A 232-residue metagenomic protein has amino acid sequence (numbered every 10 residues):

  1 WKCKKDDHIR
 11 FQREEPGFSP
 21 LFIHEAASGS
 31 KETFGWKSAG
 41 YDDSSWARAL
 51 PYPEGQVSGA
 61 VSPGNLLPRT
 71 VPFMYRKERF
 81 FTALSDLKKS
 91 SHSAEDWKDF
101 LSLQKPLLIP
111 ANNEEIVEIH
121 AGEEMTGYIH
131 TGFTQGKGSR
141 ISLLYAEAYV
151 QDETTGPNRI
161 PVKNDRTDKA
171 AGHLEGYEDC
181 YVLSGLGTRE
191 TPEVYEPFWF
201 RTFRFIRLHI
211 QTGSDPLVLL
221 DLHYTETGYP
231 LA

Functional and structural regions predicted by a protein language model:
W1-A232: Extracellular/oxidizing-compartment recognition motifs
